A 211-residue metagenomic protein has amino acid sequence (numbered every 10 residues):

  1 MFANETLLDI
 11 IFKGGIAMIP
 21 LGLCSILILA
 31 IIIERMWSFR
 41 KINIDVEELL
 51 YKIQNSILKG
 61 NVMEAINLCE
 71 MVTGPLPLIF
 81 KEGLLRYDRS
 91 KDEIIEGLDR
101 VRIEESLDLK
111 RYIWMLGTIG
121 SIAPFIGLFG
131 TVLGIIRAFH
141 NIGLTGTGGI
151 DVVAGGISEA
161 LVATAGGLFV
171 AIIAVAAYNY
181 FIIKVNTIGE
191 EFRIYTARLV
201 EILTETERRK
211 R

Functional and structural regions predicted by a protein language model:
M1-E48: Hydrophobic membrane-targeting segments
K13-M18, E159-A165: Hydrophobic alpha-helical transmembrane segments
W37, I42-G149, A176-R211: Predominantly long cytosolic amphipathic alpha-helical stalk/bundle segments
W114-I119, I150-D151, G155-T164: Cytoplasmic-entry segments and transmembrane alpha-helices of multi-pass inner-membrane transporters
A160-A176: Hydrophobic alpha-helical transmembrane segments of polytopic membrane proteins
